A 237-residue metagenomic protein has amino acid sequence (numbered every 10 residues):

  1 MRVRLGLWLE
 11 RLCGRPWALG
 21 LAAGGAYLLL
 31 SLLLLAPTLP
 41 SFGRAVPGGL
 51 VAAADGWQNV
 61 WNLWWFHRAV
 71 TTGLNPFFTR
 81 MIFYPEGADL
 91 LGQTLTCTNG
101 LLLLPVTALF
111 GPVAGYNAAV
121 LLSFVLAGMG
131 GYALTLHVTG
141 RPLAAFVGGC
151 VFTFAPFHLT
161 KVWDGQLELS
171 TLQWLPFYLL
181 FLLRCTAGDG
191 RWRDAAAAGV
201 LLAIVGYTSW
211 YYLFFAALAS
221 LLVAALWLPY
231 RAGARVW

Functional and structural regions predicted by a protein language model:
M1-A36: Start-transfer (signal-anchor) and selected internal transmembrane alpha helices of multi-pass inner/ER membrane
M1-L7, F77, T96, G100 (+3 more regions): Coil-to-alpha-helix initiation sites in intrinsically disordered, low-complexity, charged segments
R4, C97, F110, F154 (+1 more regions): Juxtamembrane loop-helix boundary motifs flanking transmembrane segments in multi-pass membrane proteins
G14-A22, A108-A119, G140-G148: Membrane-interface starts of transmembrane alpha-helices
R15-A18, R191-A195, A232-W237: Membrane-interfacial entry segments at the cytosolic side of transmembrane helices
Y27, A119-V138, P142-Y230: Membrane-embedded helix bundles of polyisoprenyl
Y27-A127, P156-V162, Q166-L172: Membrane-interface coil-to-helix junctions
L35, L39-G43, G73, G188-D189 (+1 more regions): Transmembrane helix-loop junctions in multipass membrane proteins, especially transporters and channels
